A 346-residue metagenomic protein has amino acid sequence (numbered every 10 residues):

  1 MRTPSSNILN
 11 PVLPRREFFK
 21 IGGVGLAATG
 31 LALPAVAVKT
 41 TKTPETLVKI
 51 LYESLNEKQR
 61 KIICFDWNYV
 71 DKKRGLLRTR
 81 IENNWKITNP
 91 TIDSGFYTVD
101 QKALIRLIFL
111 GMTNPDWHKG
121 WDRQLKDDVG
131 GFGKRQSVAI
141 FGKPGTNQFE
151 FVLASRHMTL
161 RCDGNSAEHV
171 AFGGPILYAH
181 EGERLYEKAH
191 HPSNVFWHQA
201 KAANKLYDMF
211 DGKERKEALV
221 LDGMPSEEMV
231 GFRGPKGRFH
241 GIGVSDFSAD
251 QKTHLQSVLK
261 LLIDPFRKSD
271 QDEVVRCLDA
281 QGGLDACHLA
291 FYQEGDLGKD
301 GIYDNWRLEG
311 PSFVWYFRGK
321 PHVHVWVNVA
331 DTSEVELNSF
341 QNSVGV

Functional and structural regions predicted by a protein language model:
M1-E17, I21, A27-A28: N-terminal secretory signal peptides
P34-A37: Boundary at the C-terminal end of the N-terminal hydrophobic targeting segment
T40-E57, K61-N114, H118-F196, A200-V346: A cross-kingdom marker for long, charged
